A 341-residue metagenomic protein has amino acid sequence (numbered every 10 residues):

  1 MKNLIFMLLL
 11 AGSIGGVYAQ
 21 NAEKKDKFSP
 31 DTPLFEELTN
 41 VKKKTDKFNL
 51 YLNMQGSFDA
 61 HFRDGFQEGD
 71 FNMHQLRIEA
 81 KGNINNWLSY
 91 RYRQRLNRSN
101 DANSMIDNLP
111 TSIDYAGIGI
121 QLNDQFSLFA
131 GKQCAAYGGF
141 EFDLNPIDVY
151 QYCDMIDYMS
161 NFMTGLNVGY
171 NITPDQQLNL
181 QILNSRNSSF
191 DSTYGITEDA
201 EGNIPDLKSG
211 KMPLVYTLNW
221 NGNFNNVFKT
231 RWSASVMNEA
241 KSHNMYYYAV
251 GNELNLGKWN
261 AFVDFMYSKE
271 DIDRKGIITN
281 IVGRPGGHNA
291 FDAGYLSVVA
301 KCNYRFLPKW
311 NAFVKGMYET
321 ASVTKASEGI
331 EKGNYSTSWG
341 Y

Functional and structural regions predicted by a protein language model:
A19-L128, L166-L178: Beta-barrel outer-membrane channel/assembly domains of diderm bacteria
N21-K25, Q55-D64, D101-S112, Q125-N221: Surface-exposed coil loops of outer-membrane beta-barrel proteins
K43, M212-P213, L218-T324, G333: Detector for outer-membrane/organellar transmembrane beta-barrel domains, recognizing the amphipathic beta-strand
F48, N86-Y90, Q125-L128, D175-L180 (+3 more regions): Repeated loop/turn-to-beta-strand initiation elements of outer-membrane beta-barrel proteins
L52-A60, Y92-L96, A130-K132, L180-N184 (+4 more regions): Transmembrane beta-barrel strands of outer-membrane/channel proteins
F62-Q67, F71, N100-T111, E141-I147 (+4 more regions): Outer-membrane beta-barrel translocator domains and adjoining extracellular loop/strand segments of Gram-negative
Q67-H74, L109-D114, S160-T164, G210-Y216 (+3 more regions): Residues that define the transmembrane beta-barrel architecture of outer-membrane proteins
M73, I78-G82, A116-I120, A130 (+5 more regions): Residues on the lipid-exposed face of transmembrane beta-strands in outer-membrane beta-barrel proteins
